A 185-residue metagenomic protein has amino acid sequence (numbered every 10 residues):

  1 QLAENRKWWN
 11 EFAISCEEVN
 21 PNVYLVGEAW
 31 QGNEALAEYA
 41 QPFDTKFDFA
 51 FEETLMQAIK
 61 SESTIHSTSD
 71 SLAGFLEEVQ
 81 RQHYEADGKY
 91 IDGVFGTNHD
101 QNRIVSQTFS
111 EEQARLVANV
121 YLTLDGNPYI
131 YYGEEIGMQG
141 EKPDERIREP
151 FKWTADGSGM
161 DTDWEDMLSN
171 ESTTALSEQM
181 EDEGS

Functional and structural regions predicted by a protein language model:
Q1-A3, K7-D125: Alpha-amylase-like alpha-glycosidases and glucanotransferases acting on alpha-linked glucans and related
Y24, Q31, G74-E78, F95 (+1 more regions): Loop/helix patches that line or flank the sugar-binding groove of alpha-linked glycan CAZymes
